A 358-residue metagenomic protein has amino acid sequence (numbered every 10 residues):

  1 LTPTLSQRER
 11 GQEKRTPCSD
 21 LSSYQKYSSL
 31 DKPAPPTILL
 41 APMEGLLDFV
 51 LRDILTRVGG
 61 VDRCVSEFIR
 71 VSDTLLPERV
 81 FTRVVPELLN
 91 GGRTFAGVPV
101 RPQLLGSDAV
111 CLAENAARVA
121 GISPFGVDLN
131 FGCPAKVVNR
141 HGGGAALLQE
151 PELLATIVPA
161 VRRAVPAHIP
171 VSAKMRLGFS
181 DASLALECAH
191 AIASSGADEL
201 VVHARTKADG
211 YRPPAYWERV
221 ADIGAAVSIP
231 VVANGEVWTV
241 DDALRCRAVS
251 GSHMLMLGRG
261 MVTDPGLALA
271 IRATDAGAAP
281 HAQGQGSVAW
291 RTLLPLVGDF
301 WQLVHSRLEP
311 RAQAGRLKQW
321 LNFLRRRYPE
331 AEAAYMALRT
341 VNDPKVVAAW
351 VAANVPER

Functional and structural regions predicted by a protein language model:
L1-S23, P280-Q285: Intrinsic disorder/low-complexity segments
D20-L39, E44, V50, A164-P166 (+5 more regions): Alpha/beta catalytic cores of nucleotide-metabolism and tRNA/nucleoside-modifying enzymes
Y24-L30, M43-R118: Glycine-rich, positively charged N-terminal anion/phosphate-binding segment
I38-A41, C64-S66, V100-L104, V127 (+4 more regions): Hydrophobic faces of well-ordered beta-strands that scaffold small-molecule active sites in alpha/beta enzyme cores
M43-G45, I69-V71, L105-S107, G132-P134 (+4 more regions): Active-site beta-loop-alpha junctions enriched in small/polar residues
V61-D62, F125, D198, H253: Short acidic/polar active-site loop segments enriched in Thr and Asp
R79-F81, G142-L148, D275: Short glycine-enriched, charge-decorated loop/helix-capping segments at active-site entrances that position
E114-V127, F131-G143, E152-I229: Alpha/beta enzyme core
